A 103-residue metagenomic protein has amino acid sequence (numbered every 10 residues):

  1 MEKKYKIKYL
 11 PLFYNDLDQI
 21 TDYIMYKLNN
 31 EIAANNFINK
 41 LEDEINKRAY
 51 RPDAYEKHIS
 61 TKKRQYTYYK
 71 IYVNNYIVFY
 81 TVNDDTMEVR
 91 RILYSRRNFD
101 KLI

Functional and structural regions predicted by a protein language model:
M1-K62: Basic, Lys/Arg-enriched alpha-helical interface segments
Q65: Active-site segment of metal-dependent pyrophosphate-handling enzymes, primarily the Nudix hydrolase catalytic core
Y69, V73-I77, T81-I103: Enriched for short, Lys/Arg-rich terminal
